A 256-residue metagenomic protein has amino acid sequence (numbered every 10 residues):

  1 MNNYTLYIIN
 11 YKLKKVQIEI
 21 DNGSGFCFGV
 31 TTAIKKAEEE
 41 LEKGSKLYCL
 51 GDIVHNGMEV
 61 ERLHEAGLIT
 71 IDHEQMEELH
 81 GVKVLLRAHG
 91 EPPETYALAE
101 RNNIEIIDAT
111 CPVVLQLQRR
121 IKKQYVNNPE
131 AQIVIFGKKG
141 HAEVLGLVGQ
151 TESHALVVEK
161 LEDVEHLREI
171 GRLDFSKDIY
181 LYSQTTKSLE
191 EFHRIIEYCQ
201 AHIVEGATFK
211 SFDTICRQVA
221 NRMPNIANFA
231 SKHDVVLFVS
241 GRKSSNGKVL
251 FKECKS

Functional and structural regions predicted by a protein language model:
M1-L13: Short, basic, low-complexity termini and linkers enriched in Ser/Thr/Gly/Pro that act as targeting/leader peptides
L13-S256: The feature marks the mature, well-folded catalytic cores of soluble enzymes
